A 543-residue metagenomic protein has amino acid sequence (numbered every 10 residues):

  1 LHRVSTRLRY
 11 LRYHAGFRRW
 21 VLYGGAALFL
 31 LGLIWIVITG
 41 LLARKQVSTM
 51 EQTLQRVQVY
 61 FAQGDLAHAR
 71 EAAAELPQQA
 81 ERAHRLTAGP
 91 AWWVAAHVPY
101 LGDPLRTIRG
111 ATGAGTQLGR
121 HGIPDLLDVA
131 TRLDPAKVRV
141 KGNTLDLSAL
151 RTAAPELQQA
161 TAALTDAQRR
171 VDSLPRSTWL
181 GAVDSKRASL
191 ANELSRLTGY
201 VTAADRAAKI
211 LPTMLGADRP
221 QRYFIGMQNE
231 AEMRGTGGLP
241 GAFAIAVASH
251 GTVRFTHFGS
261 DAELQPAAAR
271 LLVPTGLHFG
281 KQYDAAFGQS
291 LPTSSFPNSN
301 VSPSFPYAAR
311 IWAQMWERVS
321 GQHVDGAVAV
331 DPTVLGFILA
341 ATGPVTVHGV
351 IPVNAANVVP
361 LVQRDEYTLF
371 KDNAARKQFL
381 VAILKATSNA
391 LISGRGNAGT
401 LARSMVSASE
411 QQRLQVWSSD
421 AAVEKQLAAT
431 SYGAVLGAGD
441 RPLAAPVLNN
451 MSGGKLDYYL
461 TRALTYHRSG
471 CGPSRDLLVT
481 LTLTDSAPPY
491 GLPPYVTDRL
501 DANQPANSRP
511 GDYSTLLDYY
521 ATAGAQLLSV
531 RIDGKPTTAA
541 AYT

Functional and structural regions predicted by a protein language model:
R3, R7-V59, A160-A162, A167 (+1 more regions): N-terminal type II signal-anchor transmembrane helix that functions as the membrane-insertion/stop-transfer segment
Q46, T53, A72, Q79 (+16 more regions): Stable alpha-helical elements in mature extracytoplasmic
V47-S48, Q52-R56, Y60, G64-A67 (+3 more regions): Extracytoplasmic strand-loop-helix segments at the start of, or within, the mature domains of secreted/periplasmic
M50, D65-A69, A73, I108 (+14 more regions): Solvent-exposed, acidic/flexible segments
V57, A72-A73, Q79-A149, A153: Long, charged all-alpha helical bundle/coiled-coil segments in cytosolic proteins
D128, R132-P135, R139, N143-S177 (+7 more regions): Charged, low-complexity helical/coil segments in non-catalytic cytosolic or luminal regions
T293, P297, L335-G396, V406: Flexible, polar/acidic helix-loop-strand segments at domain edges
S409-T543: Accessory, solvent-exposed terminal regions and/or long lumenal/extracellular loops of proteins
